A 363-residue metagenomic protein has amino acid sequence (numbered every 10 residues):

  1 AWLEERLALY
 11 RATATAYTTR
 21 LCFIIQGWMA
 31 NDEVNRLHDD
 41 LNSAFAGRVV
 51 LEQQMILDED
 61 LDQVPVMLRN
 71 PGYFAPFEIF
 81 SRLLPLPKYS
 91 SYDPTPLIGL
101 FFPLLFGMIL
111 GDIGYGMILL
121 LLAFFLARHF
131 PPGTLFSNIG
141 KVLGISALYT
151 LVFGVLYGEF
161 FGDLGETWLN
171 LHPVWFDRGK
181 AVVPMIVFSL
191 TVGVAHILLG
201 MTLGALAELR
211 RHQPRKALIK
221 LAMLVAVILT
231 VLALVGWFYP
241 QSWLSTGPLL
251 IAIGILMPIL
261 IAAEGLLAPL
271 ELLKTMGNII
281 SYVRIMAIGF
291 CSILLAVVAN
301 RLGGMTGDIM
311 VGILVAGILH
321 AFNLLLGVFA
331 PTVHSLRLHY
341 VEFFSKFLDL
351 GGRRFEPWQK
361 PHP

Functional and structural regions predicted by a protein language model:
A1-L37: Coiled-coil termination/hinge junctions
Q26, N35-P363: Conserved, carboxylate-rich catalytic/transport cores that coordinate ions
